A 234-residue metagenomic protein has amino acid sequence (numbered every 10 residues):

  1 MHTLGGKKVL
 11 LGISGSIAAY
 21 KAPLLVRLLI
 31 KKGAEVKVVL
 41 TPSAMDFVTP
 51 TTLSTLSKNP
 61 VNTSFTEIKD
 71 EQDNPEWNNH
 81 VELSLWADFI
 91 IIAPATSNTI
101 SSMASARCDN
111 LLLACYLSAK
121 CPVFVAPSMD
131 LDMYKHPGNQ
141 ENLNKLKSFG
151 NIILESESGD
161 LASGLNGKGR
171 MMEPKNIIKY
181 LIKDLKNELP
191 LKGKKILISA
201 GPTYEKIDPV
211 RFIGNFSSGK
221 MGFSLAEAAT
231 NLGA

Functional and structural regions predicted by a protein language model:
M1-F124, D130-G219, F223-A234: A cross-family phosphate/adenosyl-ligand binding-site feature
